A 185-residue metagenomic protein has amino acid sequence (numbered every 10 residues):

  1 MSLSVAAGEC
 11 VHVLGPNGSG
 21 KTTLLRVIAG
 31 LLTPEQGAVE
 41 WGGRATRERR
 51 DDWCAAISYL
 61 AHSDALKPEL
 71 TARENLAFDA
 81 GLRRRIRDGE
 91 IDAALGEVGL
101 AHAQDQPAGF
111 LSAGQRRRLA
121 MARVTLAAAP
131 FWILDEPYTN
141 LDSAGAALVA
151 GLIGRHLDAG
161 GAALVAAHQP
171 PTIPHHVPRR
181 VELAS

Functional and structural regions predicted by a protein language model:
A29: Helix-to-loop junction immediately C-terminal to a conserved catalytic motif
P34-W53: Conserved ABC transporter NBD signature motif
S63, P68-R84: Q-loop/switch helix immediately C-terminal to the Walker
E69, P107-G114: Conserved ABC ATPase signature
A77, D88-A103: Conserved ABC ATPase "signature" region
M121, G160: Hydrophobic anchor residue at the start of the ABC signature
W132-E136: Catalytic Walker B motif of ABC-type/P-loop ATPase nucleotide-binding domains
